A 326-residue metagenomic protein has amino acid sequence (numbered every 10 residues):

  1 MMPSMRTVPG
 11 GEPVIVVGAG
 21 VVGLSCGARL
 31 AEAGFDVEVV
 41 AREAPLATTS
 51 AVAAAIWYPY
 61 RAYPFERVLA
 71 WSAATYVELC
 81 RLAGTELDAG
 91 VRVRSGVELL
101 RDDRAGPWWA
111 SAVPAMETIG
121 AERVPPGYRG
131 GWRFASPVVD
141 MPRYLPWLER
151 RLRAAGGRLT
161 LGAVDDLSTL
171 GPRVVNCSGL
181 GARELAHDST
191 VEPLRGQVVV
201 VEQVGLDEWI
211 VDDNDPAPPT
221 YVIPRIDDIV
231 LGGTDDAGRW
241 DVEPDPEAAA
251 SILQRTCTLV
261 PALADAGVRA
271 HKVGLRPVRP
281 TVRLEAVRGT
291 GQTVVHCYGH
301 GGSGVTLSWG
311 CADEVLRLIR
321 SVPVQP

Functional and structural regions predicted by a protein language model:
M1-V14, E32, R129, R133 (+2 more regions): Extreme N-terminal leader/targeting segments of oxidoreductases
E12-V39: N-terminal Rossmann-like FAD-binding beta1-loop-alpha1 element of flavoenzymes
V17, L170-G179, A312: Short hydrophobic core segments
A28-A33, V39-R42, A51, A55-I56 (+3 more regions): Active-site substrate-recognition segment that forms the wall of the catalytic cavity or substrate channel
R29-V91: Conserved FAD-binding subdomain of flavin-dependent enzymes
A74-V77, R81-A155, R279: Flavin (FAD/FMN) cofactor-binding and adjacent substrate-gating region of FAD-dependent oxidoreductase domains
E122, W147, A266-P326: C-terminal catalytic lobe of FAD-dependent flavoproteins
G157-L170: A conserved short coil-to-beta-strand element within the FAD-binding core of flavoproteins
